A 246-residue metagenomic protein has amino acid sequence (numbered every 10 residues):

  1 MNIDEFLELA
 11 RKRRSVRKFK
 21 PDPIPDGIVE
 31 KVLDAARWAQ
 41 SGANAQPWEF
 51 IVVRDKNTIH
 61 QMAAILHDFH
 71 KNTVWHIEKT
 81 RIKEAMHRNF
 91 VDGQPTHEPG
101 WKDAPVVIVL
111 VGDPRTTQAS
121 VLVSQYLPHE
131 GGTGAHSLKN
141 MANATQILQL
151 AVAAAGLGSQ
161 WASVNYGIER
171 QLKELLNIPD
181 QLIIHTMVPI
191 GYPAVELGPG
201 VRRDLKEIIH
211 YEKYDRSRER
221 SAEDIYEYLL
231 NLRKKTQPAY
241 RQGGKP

Functional and structural regions predicted by a protein language model:
E5-D22: Generic N-terminal amphipathic, Lys/Arg-enriched alpha-helix
E8, N89, H185-P246: C-terminal helix-cap and adjacent tail motif
K18-F19, E49, G158-A162: Short catalytic-loop micro-motif centered on adjacent basic/acidic residues
V32-R37, I108, D113-T116, V123-L175: Small-aliphatic-rich amphipathic alpha-helix that forms the alpha element of a beta-alpha
R37-N44: Glycine-rich phosphate/pyrophosphate-binding beta-alpha loops
A45-P47, W101-P105, I183: Short connector loops at helix/strand junctions that flank enzyme active sites, especially segments positioning acidic
V52-A142: Glycine/small-residue-rich phosphate/adenosyl-binding loop
H70-I82, L176-V201: A glycine-rich helix N-cap at a beta->alpha junction
